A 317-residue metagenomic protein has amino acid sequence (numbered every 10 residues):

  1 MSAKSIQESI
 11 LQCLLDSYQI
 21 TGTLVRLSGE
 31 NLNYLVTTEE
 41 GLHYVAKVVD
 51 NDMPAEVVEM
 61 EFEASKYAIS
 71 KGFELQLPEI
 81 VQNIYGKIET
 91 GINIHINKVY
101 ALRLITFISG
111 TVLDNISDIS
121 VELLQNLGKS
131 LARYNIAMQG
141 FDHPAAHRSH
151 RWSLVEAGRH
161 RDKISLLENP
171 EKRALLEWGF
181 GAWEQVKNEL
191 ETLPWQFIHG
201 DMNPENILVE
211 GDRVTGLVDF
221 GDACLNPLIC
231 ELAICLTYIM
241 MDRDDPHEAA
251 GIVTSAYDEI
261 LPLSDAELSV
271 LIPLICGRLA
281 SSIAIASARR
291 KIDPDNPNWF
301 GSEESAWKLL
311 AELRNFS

Functional and structural regions predicted by a protein language model:
M1-T23: Juxta-kinase regulatory segment immediately upstream of eukaryotic protein kinase catalytic domains
I6-C13, D142-H143, G158-G200, P262: An alpha-helical support segment within catalytic cores of ATP-dependent transferases
E30-T38, V45, I80, E184-I229: Active-site acidic catalytic loop and adjacent metal/ATP-binding pocket of ATP-dependent phosphoryl transfer enzymes
E39-D142: ATP-binding pocket architecture of kinase catalytic cores
I116-E171, L193, F300: A cross-family kinase active-site recognition segment
E122, L263-I275: All-alpha amphipathic helical-bundle segments outside canonical DNA-binding/catalytic cores that form hydrophobic
S165, S281-S317: ATP/Mg2+ or Mg2+-diphosphate-binding catalytic cores that bind nucleotide phosphates or diphosphates via glycine-rich
I229-P262, C276-P294: Active-site activation/catalytic loop segments of kinase-like enzymes and analogous catalytic loops in related
